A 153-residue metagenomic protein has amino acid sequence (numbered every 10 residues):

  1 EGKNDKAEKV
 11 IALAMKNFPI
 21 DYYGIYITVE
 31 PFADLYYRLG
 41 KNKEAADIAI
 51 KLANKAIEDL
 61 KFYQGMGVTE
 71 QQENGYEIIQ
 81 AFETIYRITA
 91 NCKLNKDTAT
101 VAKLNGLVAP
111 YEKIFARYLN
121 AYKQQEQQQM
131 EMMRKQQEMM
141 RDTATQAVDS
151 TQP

Functional and structural regions predicted by a protein language model:
E1-P153: C-terminal luminal/periplasmic domains and tails of membrane-associated envelope-modifying transferases
